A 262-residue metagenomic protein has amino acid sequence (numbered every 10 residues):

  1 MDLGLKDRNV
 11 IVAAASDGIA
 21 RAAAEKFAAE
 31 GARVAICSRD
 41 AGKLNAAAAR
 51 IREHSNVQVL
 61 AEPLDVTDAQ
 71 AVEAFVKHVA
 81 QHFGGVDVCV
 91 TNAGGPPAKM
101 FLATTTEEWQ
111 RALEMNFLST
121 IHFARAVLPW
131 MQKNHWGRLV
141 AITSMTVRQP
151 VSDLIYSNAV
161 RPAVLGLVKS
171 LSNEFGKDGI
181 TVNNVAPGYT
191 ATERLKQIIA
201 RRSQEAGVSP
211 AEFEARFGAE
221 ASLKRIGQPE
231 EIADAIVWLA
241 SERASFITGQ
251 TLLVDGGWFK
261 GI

Functional and structural regions predicted by a protein language model:
A14-D17: Conserved glycine-rich cofactor-binding loop
V90, G176, T181, I247-G249: Short, small/polar-rich loop/turn modules that mediate ligand/substrate recognition or access, typified
M100-L102, E108-L113, L139, F217: Substrate-binding pocket helix/loop in short-chain dehydrogenase/reductase
A124-R125, K169: A short, exposed helix-loop element centered on a Lys and neighboring polar residues
P129, N173-E174, S245: Alpha-helical segment proximal to the catalytic Tyr-Lys
V140-V164, V168-K177, Y189-T190: Catalytic loop of short-chain dehydrogenase/reductase
Q149, I236-V237, T248-I262: Short C-terminal tail/terminal secondary-structure segment of NAD(P)H-dependent dehydrogenase/reductase domains
